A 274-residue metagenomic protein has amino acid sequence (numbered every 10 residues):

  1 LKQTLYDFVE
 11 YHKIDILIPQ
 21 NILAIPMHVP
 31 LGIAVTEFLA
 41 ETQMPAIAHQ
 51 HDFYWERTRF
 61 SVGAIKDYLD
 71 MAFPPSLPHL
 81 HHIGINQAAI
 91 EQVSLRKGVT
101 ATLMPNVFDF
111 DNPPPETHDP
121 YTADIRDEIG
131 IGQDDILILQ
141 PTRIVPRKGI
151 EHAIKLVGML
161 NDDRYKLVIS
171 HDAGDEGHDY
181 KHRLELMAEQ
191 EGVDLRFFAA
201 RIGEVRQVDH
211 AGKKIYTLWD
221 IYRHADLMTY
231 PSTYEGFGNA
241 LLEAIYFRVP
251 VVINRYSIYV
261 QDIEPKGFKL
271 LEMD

Functional and structural regions predicted by a protein language model:
Y6-P30, P45-H51: Short N-terminal targeting/anchoring amphipathic segment
I18, M228-T229: A short hydrophobic beta-strand element within the catalytic core of glycosyltransferases that build diverse glycans
W55, Y68-D124: Donor nucleotide-sugar binding/catalytic pocket of nucleotide-sugar-dependent glycosyltransferases
A123-D127, G132-K148, I154-V157, L167-V168: Conserved donor-binding/catalytic core segment of Leloir-type glycosyltransferases
G132, I169-H171, H178-D220, G267-E272: Nucleotide-activated donor-binding/catalytic signature segment of Leloir-type glycosyltransferases, i.e., the conserved
L218, G238-L241, Y259: Short glycine/serine-rich donor-binding loops of glycosyltransferases
Y230, P250-N254, L270-L271: Short hydrophobic beta-strand element within catalytic cores of glycosyltransferases and related nucleotide-activated
T233: Aromatic "clamp/platform" in nucleotide-sugar-dependent glycosyltransferases that forms part of the donor/acceptor
